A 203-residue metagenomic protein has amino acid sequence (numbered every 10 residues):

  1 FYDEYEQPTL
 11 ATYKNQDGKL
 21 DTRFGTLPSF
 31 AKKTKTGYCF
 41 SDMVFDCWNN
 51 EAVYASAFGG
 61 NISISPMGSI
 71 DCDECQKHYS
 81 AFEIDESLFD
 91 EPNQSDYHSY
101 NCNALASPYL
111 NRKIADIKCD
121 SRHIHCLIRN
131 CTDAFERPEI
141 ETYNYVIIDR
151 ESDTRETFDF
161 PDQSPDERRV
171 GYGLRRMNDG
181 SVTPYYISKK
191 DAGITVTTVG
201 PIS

Functional and structural regions predicted by a protein language model:
F1-E4, I128-E141, K189-V199: Short, conserved, GDST-rich strand-edge loop motifs in beta-rich repeat architectures
E4-S65: Loop-centered beta-sheet repeat module
Y5-D17, I64, I140-D153, V196-S203: Beta-propeller blade signature
G18-F40, D71-Y109, D159-V170: Surface-exposed loop and turn segments in beta-propeller and other repeat-based domains that flank or scaffold
F40-V44, R112-I117, P165-M177: Repeated scaffold domains used in trafficking and secretory/extracellular systems, primarily beta-propellers
N49-E51, S121-I124, D179-V182: Short coil/turn segments that connect the beta-strands within blades of beta-propeller domains
A104-R150, T154: Loop/turn-rich, solvent-exposed surfaces of beta-rich toroidal or solenoidal domains
L174-S203: Blade-level signature of beta-propeller repeat domains, shared across WD40, Kelch, NHL, RCC1 and BNR/Asp-box propellers
